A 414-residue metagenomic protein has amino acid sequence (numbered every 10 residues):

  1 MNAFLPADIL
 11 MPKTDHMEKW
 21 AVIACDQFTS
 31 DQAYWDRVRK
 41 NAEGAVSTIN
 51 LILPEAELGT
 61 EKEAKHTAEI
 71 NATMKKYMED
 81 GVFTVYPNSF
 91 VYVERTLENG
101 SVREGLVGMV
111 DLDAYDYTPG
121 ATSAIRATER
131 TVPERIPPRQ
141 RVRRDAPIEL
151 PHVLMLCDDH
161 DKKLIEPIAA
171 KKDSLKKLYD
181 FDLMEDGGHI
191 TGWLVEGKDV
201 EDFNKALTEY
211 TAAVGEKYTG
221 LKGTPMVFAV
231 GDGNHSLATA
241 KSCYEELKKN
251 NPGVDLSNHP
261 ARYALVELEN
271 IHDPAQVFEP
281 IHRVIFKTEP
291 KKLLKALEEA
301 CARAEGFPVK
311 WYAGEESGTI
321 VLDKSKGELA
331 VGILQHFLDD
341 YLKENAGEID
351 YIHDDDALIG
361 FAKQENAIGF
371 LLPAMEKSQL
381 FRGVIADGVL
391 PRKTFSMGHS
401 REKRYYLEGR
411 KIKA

Functional and structural regions predicted by a protein language model:
M1-D186, A213-K217, E376-L390, M397-A414: N-terminal extension/subdomain marker
L156, V230-G231, E267, L371-P373: Short beta-strand segments
A170-V195, F278-A300: Compact, glycine/acidic-enriched structural inserts
E185-T219: Pepsin-like aspartyl protease folds
K205-N251: Active-site beta-strand/loop microenvironment that shapes enzyme catalytic pockets
N234-A296: Catalytic or ion-translocation cores adjacent to nucleophile or general acid/base/metal-coordination motifs in diverse
L268-L334: C-terminal amphipathic alpha-helical segment
A330-A414: Charged substrate- and nucleic-acid-binding regions of tRNA-handling and nucleotidyl-transfer enzymes, centered on
